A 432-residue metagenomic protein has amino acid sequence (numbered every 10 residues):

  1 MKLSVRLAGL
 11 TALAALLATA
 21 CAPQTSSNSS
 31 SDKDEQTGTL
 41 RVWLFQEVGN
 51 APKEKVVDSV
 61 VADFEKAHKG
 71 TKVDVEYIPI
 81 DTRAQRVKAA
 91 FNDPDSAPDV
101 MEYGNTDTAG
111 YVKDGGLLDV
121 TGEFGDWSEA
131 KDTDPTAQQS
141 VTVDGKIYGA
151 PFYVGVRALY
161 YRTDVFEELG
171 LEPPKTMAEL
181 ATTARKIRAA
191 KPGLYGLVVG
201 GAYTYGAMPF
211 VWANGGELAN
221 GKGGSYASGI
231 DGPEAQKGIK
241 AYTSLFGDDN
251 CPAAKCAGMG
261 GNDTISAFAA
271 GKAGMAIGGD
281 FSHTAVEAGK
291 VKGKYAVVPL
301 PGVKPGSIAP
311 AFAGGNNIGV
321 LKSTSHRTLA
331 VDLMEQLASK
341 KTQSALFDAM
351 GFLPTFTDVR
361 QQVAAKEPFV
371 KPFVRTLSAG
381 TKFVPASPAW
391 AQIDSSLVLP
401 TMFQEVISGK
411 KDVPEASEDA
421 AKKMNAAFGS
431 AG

Functional and structural regions predicted by a protein language model:
K2-A109, T328-L329, A345, E415 (+1 more regions): Conserved N-terminal structural module of periplasmic/extracytoplasmic solute-binding proteins
N105-V156, F210, A296-V298, A365-P368 (+1 more regions): Hinge/lid segment of periplasmic solute-binding proteins
V112-G116, T136-E172, V199-G224, F312-G319 (+1 more regions): Periplasmic solute-binding protein
T121-T133, L197, G216-K237, A288-K290 (+5 more regions): Short, solvent-exposed loop/beta-turn-alpha elements that line the ligand-binding surface or hinge of extracytoplasmic
Q139, V298, D348-S395, E405: Long, aromatic- and glycine/proline-rich binding clefts that accommodate carbohydrate-like moieties
E167, A379-G432: Conserved C-terminal helix/tail region of periplasmic/extracytoplasmic solute-binding proteins
L169, S244-N250, E287-F352, S408-K411: Extracytoplasmic/periplasmic substrate-recognition and gating elements
A184, A227-K255: Glycine-centered hinge/linker elements that transmit conformational signals in sensory and ligand-binding systems
